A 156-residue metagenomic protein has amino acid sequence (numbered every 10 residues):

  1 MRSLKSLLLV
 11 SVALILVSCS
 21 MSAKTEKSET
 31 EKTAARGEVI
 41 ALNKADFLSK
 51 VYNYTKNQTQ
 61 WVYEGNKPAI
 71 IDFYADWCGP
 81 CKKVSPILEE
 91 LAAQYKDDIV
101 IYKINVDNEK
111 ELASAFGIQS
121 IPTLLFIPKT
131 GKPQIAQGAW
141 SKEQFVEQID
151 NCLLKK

Functional and structural regions predicted by a protein language model:
M1-L48, K156: N-terminal targeting signals for export/organelle localization
L42, D46, A69-D72, K83 (+2 more regions): Extracytoplasmic/secreted proteins, especially bacterial periplasmic and envelope-associated proteins
L42-K67: A short beta-strand-turn-helix
N66-A69, D97-I99, K129: Loop/turn elements at helix/coil->beta-strand transitions in domains of secreted/extracellular proteins
N66-A69, F73-W77, S120: Short pre-active-site segment immediately N-terminal to redox-active cysteine/selenocysteine motifs in thiol-based
F73, V84-A92, K96-K110, I118: Thiol-based oxidoreductase modules, predominantly thioredoxin-like and allied folds used for disulfide exchange
D76-K83, T123: C-type cytochrome heme c attachment motif
S120, L125-K156: Non-catalytic, surface beta->alpha helical segment in thiol-disulfide oxidoreductase systems
